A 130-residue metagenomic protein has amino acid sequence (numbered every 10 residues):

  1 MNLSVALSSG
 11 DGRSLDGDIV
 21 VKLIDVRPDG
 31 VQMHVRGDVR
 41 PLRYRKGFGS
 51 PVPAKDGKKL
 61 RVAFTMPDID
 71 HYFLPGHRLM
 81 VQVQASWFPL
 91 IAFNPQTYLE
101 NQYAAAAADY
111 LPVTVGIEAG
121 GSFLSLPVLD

Functional and structural regions predicted by a protein language model:
M1-D130: Glycine/threonine-rich phosphate-binding loop and adjacent beta-strand/alpha-helix elements that clamp
